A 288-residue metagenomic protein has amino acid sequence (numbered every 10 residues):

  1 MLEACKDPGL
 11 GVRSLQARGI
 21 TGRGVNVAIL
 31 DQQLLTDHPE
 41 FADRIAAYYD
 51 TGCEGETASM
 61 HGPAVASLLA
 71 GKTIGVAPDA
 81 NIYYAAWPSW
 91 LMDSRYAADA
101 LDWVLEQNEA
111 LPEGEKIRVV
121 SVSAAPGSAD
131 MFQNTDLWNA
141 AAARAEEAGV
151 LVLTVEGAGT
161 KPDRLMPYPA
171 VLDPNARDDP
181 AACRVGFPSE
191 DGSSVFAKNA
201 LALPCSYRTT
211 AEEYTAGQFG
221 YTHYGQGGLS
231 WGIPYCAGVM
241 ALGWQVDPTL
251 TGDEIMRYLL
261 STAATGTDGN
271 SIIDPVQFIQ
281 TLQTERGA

Functional and structural regions predicted by a protein language model:
M1-V27, T51-G55, C183-F187, I273-D274: N-terminal domain-start motif of subtilase-like serine proteases
A4-G9, T57-G62, W90-A97, M131-W138 (+5 more regions): Solvent-exposed, acidic/flexible segments
G9-R13, G62-A70, A97-D102, T135-A142 (+2 more regions): Extracytoplasmic/secreted envelope proteins and their assembly/folding machinery, especially bacterial periplasmic
S14-A46, C53-A97, E113-R118, S193-A197 (+1 more regions): Subtilisin-like serine protease catalytic core
I20, A70-I74, P78, D102-A110 (+5 more regions): Sec-exported extracytoplasmic/periplasmic mature domains
G22, W87-V171, T222-P234: Substrate-binding/access-modulating region of protease and related hydrolase catalytic domains
D31, E147-V150, V155-Q245, T249: Extracellular S/T/G-rich loop segment that most often corresponds to the catalytic His/Ser-adjacent loop
E113-S123, D136, A148, Q245-A288: C-terminal subdomain of the subtilisin-like protease fold in secreted/lumenal serine endopeptidases
